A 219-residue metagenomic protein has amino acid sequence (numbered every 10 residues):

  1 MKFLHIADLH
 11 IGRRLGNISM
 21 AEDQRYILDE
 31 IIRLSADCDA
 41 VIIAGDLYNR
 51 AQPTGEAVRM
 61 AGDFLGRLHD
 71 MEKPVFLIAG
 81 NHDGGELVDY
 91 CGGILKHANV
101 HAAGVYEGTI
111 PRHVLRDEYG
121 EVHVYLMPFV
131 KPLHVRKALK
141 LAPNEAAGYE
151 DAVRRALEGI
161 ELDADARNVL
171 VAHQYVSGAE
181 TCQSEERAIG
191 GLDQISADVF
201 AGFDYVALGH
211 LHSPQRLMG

Functional and structural regions predicted by a protein language model:
M1-G66, D70, L170: N-terminal active-site segment of His-dependent metallophosphoesterases
D8, V41, F76, Y205 (+1 more regions): Short glycine- and Lys/Arg-enriched binding-loop motifs that mark or flank ligand-binding interfaces
P53-T54, A79, D83-G219: His/Asp/Glu-rich metal-coordinating catalytic cores of metallo-dependent phosphodiesterases/hydrolases acting on
D70-V75, A166: A short helix->loop->beta-strand "cap" motif at the edges of active sites that frequently abuts
